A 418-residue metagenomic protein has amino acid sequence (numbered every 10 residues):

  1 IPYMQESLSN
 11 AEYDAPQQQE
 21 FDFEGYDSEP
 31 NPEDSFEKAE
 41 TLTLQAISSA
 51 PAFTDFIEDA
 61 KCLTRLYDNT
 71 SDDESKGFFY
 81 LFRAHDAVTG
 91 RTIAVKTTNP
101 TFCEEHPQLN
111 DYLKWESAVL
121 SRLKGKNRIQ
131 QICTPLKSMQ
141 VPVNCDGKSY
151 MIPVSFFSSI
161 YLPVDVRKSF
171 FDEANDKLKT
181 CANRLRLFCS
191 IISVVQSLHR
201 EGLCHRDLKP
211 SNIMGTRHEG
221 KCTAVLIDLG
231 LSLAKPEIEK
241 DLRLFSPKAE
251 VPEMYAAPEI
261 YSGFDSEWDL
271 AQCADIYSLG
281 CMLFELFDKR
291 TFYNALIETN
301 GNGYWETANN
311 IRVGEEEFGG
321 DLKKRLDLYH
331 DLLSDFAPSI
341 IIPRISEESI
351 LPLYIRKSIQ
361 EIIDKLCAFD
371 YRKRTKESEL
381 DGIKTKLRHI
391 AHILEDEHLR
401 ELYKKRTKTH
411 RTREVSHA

Functional and structural regions predicted by a protein language model:
Y3-T70: Juxta-kinase regulatory segment immediately upstream of eukaryotic protein kinase catalytic domains
F78-S121: ATP-binding glycine-rich loop module of kinase domains
C133-K177: Conserved structural core of kinase catalytic domains
L187-F188: Activation segment signature within eukaryotic-like protein kinase domains
H199-R217: Catalytic-loop of the protein kinase fold
T216-M254: Activation segment/activation loop of eukaryotic-type protein kinase catalytic domains
F284-E347: Conserved C-lobe activation region of Hanks-type protein kinase-like domains
